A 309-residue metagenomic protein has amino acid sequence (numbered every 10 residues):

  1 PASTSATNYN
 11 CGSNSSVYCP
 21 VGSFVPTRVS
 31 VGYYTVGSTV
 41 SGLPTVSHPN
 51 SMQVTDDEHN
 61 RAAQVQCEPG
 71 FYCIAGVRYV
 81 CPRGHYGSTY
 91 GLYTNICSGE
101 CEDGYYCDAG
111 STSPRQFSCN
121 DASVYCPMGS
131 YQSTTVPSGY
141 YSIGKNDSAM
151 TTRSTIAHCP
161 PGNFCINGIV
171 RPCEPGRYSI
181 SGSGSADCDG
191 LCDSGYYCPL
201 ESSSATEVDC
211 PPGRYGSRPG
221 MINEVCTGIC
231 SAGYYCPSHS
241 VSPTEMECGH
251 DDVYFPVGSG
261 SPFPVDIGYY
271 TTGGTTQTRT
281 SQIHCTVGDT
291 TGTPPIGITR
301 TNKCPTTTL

Functional and structural regions predicted by a protein language model:
P1-L309: Disulfide-rich, cysteine-dense extracellular ectodomains and adjacent flexible linkers of secreted and cell-surface
